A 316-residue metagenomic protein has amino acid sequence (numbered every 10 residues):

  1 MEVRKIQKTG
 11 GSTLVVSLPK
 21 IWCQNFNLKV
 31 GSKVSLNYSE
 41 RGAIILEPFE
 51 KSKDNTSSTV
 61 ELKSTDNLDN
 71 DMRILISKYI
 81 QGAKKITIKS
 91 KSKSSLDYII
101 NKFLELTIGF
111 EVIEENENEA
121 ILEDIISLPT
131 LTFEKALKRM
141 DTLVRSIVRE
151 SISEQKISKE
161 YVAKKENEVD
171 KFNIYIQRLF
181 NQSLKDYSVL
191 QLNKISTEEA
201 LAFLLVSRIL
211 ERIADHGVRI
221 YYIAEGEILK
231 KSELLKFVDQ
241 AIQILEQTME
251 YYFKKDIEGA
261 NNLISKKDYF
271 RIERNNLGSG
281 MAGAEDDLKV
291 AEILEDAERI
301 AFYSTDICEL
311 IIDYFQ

Functional and structural regions predicted by a protein language model:
E2-I6, G11-T13, S17-Q316: Cytosolic, long alpha-helical scaffolding segments
